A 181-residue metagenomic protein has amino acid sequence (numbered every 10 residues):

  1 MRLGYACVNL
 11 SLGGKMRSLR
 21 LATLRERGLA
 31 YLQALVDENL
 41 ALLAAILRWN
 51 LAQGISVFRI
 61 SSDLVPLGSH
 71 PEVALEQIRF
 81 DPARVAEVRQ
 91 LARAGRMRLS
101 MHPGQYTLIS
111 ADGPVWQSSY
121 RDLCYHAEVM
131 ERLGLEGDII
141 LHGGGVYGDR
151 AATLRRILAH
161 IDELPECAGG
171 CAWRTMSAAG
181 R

Functional and structural regions predicted by a protein language model:
M1-L99, G104-S119, E128-E136, G169-T175: Alpha/beta catalytic barrel-like cores
Y106, G144-Y147, M176-A179: Short acidic/polar capping segments at secondary-structure boundaries
G113-L123, R150-L164: Short, electropositive alpha-helical surface patch
D138-T153: Glycine-rich phosphate-binding "P-loop"
L154-R181: Acidic/histidine-rich catalytic cores of soluble enzymes
